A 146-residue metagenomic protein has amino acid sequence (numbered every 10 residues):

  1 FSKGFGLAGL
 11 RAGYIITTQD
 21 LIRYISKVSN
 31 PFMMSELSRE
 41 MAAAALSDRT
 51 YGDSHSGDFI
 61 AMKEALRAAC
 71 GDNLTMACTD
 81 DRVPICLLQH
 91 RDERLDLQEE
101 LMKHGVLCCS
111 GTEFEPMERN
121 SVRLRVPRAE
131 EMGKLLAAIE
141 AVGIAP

Functional and structural regions predicted by a protein language model:
F1-D72, M76-C78: PLP-dependent aminotransferase class I/II
S2, T112-E115: Short, acidic/turn-prone active-site loops that include or flank metal/cofactor- and phosphate-binding residues
I25, L97-E100, L135-A138: Hydrophobic side chains in well-ordered alpha-helices
D58, A69, E100, A138-A141: Alpha-helical scaffold elements within enzyme catalytic domains, especially in hydrolases
I60, N73-H104, V122, V126-R128: Conserved PLP-binding catalytic core of the aspartate aminotransferase-like
C78-D80, F114-M117: A short beta-turn/loop motif at secondary-structure boundaries
K103-H104, E115-P146: PLP-dependent enzyme catalytic core of the Aspartate aminotransferase-like
L107: Residue-level detector of anion-binding/catalytic polar loops
